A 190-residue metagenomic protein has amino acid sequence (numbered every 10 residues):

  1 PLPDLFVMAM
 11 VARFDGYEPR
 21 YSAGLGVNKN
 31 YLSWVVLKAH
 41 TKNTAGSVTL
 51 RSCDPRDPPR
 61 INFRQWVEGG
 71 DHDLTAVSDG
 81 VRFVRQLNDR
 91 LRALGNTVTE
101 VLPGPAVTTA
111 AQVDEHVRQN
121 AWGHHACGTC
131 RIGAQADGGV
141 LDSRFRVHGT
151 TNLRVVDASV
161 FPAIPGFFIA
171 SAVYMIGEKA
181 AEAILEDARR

Functional and structural regions predicted by a protein language model:
P1-A172, A180-R190: FAD-dependent oxidoreductase catalytic-site/capping-region signature
